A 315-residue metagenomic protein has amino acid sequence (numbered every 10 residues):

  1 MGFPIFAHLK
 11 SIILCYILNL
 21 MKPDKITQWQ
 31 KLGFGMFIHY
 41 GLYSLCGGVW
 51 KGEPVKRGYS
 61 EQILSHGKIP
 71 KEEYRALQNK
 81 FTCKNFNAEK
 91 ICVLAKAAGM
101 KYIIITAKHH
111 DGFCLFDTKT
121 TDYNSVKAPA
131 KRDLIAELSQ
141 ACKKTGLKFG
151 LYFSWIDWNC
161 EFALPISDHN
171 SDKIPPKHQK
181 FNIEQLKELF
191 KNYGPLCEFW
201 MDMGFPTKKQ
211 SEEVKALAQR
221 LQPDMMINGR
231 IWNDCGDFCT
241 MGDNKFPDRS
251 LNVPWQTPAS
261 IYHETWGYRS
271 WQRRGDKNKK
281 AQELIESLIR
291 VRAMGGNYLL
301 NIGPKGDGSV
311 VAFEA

Functional and structural regions predicted by a protein language model:
P4-L9, L14, L18-L20: Short hydrophobic targeting helices and cationic amphipathic motifs that mediate membrane/organellar targeting
I17-A315: Mature catalytic domains of secreted/periplasmic carbohydrate-active enzymes
